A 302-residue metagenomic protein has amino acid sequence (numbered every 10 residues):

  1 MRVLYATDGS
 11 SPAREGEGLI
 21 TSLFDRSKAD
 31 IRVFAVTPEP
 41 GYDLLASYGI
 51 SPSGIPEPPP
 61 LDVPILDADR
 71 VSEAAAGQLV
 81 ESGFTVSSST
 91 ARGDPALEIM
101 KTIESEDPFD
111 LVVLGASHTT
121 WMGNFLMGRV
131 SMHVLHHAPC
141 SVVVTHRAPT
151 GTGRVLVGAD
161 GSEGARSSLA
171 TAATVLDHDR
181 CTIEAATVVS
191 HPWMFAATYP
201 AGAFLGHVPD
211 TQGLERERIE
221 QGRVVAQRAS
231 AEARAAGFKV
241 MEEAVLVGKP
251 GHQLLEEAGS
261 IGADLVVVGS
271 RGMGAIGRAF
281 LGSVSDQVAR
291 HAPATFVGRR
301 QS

Functional and structural regions predicted by a protein language model:
M1, F109-D110, P139, G153 (+2 more regions): Conserved acidic residues
M1-E57, S82-S87, G151-Q212, E232-A236 (+1 more regions): Small/aliphatic-rich secondary-structure junction motif
P12, P38-G41, I50, I55-D62 (+3 more regions): Structural beta-alpha unit
S22-D25, S105, H136, T174 (+2 more regions): Solvent-exposed polar/charged
A35, A116, T187, G269-R271 (+1 more regions): Short secondary-structure boundary segments
L111-H133, T152, F238, G259 (+1 more regions): Glycine-rich, Arg-bearing micro-motifs that act as flexible, cationic patches
V113-A116, S141-R147, F296-R300: Short beta-strand elements of ligand-binding domains
G128-A148: Short, structured interface segments
